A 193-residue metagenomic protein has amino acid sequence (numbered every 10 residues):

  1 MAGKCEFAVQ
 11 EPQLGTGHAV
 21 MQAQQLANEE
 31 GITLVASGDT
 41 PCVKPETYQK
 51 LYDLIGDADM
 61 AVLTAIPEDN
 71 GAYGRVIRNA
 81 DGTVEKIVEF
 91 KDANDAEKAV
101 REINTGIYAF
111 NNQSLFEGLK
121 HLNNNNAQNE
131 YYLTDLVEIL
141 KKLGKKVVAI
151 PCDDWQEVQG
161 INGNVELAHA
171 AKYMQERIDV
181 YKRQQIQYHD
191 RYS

Functional and structural regions predicted by a protein language model:
A2-T83, T105, A109, E117-L122: Conserved beta-loop-beta/alpha segment of the NTase-like Rossmann-fold superfamily that binds/positions NTPs
C5-E6, T83, K146-V148, Q187: Conserved beta-strand segments of alpha/beta enzyme cores
G17-A19, Y73-G74, E157-N162, S193: Short, solvent-exposed polar/charged micro-motifs at secondary-structure junctions
Q24-Q25, Y52-D53, K98-V100, I150 (+1 more regions): Short secondary-structure boundary/capping segments
M60, K145-K146, D179: Generic structural signal for secondary-structure transition and capping sites
E85-V158, N162-Q175: Catalytic-core segments of class I nucleotidyltransferases/pyrophosphorylases that form NMP-activated intermediates
V180-Q184: Conserved small/polar residues in nucleotide/adenosyl-binding loops
D190: Residues on the solvent-exposed faces and adjacent turns of beta-rich solenoids used to engage binding targets
